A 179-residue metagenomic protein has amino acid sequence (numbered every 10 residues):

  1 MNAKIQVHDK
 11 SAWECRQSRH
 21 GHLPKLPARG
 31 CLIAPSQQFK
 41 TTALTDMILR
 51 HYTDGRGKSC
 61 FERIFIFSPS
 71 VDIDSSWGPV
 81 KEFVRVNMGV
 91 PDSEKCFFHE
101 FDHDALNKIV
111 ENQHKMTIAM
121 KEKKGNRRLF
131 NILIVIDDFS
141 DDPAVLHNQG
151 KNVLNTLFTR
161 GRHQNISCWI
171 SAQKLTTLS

Functional and structural regions predicted by a protein language model:
M1-R19, V71: N-terminal pre-Walker A segment at the start of P-loop NTPase domains
A3-I5, E62-R63, V86, K95-H99 (+1 more regions): Hydrophobic transmembrane signal anchors and adjacent membrane-proximal interface regions, especially in viral
R16-S18, G30-S59, P69-G78, H99-S179: Conserved P-loop NTPase motor cores
L23-K25, R127: Short coil/turn motifs at beta-sheet boundaries
K25-G30, R63: Pre-Walker A (Motif I) flank of P-loop NTPase domains
F61-M88, S93-E94: P-loop NTPase motor core
